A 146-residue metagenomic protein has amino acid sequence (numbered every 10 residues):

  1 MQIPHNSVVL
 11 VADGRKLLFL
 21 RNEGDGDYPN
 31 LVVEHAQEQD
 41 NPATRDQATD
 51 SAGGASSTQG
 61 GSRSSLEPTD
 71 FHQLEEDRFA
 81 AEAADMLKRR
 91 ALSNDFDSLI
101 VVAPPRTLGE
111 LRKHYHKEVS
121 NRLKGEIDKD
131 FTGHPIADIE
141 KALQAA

Functional and structural regions predicted by a protein language model:
M1-A146: Terminal alpha-helical anchor/extension segments at protein ends
